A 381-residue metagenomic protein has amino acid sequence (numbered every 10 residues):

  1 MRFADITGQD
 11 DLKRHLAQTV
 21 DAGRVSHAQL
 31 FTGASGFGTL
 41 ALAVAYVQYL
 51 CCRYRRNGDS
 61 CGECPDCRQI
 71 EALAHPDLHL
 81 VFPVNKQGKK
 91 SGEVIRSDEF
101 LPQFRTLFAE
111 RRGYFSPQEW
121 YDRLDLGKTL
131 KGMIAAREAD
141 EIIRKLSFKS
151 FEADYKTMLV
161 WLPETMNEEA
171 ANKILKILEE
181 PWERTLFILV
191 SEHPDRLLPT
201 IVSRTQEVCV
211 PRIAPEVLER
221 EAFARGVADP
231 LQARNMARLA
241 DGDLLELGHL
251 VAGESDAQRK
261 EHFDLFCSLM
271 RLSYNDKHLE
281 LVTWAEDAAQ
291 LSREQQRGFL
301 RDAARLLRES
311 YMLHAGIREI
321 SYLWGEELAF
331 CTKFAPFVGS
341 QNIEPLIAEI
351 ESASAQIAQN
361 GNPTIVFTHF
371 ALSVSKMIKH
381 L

Functional and structural regions predicted by a protein language model:
R2-E169: Clamp-loader machinery-focused feature within the broader ASCE/P-loop NTPase space
R2-Y49, R55-N57, P65-Q69, E183-L186 (+2 more regions): Charged, glycine-rich active-site and insertion segments that engage polyanionic ligands
R144, K176, S203: Conserved adenine-binding aromatic site and its adjacent loop/helix in ATP-hydrolyzing domains
F148-F151, E180, A224: Secondary-structure boundary motif
K156-R184, H193: Conserved Walker B catalytic segment
